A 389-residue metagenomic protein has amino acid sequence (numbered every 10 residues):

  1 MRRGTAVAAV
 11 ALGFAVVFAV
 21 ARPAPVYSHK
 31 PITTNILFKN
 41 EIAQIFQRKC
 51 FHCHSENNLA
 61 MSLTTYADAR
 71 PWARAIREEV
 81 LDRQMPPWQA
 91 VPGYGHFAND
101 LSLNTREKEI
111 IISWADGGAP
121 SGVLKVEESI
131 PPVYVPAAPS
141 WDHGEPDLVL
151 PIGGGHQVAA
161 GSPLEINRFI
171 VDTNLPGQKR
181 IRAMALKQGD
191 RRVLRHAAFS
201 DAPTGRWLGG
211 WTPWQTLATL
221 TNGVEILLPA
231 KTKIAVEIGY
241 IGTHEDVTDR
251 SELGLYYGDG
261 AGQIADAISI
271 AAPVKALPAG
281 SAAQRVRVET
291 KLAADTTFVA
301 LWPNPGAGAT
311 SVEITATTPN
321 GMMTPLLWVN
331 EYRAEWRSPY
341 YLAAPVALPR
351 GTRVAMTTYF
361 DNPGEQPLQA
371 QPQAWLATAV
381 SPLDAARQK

Functional and structural regions predicted by a protein language model:
A8-A19: Bacterial N-terminal signal peptides
F18-K179, K187-D190, K231-E237, G242-D246: Aromatic- and Gly/Pro-enriched helix-to-coil junctions and flexible linker segments
A75, R83-A98, R192-N222: A surface-exposed loop-and-adjacent beta-strand signature within N-terminal beta-sandwich domains that mediate ligand
E127-R192, E245-G308, G364-K389: Solvent-exposed, flexible loop/coil segments flanking beta-strands in beta-rich domains
I181-R182, E225-G242, V346-D361: Noncatalytic modules at the cell exterior or secretory-pathway interfaces, chiefly beta-strand-rich lectin/adhesion
L186, D190-G205, P305-G321: Extended low-complexity, serine/threonine- and proline-enriched intrinsically disordered segments
G210-A230, R333-R350: Beta-sandwich interaction modules
W302-A370, L376: Extended, compositionally biased non-globular segments
